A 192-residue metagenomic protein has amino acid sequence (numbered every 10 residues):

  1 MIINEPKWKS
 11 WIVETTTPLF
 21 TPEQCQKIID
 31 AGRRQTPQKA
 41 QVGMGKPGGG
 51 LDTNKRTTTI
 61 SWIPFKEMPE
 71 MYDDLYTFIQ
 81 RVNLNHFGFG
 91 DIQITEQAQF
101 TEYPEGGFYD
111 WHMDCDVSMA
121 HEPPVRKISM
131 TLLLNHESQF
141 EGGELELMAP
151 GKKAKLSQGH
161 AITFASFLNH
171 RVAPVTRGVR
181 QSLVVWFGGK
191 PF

Functional and structural regions predicted by a protein language model:
M1-A161, F167-F192: Fe(II)/2-oxoglutarate oxygenase catalytic core
